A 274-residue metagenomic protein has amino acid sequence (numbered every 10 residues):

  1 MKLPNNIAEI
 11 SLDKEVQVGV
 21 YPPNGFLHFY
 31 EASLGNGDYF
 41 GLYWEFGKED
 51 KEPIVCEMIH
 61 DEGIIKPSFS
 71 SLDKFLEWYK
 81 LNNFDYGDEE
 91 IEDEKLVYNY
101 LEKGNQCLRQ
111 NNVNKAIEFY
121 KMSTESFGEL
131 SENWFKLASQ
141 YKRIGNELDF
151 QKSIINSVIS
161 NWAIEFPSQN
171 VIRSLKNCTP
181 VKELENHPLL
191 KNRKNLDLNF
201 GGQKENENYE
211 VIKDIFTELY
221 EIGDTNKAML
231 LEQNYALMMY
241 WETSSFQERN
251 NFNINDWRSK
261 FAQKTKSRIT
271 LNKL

Functional and structural regions predicted by a protein language model:
M1-G47, C107, N114, E125-W134 (+1 more regions): A surface-exposed partner-binding patch
S33-N36, K48-E49, H60-I64, K80 (+1 more regions): Short, solvent-exposed loop/turn segments at secondary-structure junctions
K51-D88: Compact, glycine/acidic-enriched structural inserts
I54-E57, Y100, N111: A structural "flexibility-hinge" signal
Y86, D93-E94, F127: Inter-repeat boundary and helix-capping residues of tandem alpha-helical solenoids
E94-L108, F135: Alpha-helical tetratricopeptide repeat
N111-N114, E118-F119: Low-complexity, intrinsically disordered, polar/proline/glycine/glutamine-rich protein-protein interaction regions
